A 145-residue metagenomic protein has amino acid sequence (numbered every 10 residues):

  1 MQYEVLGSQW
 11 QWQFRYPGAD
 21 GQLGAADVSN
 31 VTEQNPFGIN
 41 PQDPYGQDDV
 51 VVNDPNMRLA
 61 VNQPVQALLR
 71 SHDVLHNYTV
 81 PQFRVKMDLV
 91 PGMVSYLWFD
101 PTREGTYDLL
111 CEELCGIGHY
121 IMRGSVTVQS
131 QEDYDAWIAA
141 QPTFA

Functional and structural regions predicted by a protein language model:
M1-A145: Non-transmembrane, membrane-proximal soluble domains of secreted or membrane proteins
